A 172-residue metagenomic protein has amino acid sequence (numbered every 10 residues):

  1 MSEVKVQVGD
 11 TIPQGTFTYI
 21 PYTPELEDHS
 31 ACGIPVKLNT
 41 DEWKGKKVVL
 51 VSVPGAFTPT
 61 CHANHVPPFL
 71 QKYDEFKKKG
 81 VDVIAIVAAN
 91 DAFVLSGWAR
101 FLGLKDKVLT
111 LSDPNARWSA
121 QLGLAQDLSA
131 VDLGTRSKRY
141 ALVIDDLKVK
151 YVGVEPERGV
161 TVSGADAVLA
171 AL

Functional and structural regions predicted by a protein language model:
M1-L172: Chalcogenol-based redox active-site neighborhoods
